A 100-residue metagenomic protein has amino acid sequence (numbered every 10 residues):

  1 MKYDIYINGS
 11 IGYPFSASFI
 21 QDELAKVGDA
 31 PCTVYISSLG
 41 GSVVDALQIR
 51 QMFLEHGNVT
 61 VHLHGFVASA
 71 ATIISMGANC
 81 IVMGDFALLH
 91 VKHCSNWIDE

Functional and structural regions predicted by a protein language model:
M1-E100: Terminal-region recognition feature
